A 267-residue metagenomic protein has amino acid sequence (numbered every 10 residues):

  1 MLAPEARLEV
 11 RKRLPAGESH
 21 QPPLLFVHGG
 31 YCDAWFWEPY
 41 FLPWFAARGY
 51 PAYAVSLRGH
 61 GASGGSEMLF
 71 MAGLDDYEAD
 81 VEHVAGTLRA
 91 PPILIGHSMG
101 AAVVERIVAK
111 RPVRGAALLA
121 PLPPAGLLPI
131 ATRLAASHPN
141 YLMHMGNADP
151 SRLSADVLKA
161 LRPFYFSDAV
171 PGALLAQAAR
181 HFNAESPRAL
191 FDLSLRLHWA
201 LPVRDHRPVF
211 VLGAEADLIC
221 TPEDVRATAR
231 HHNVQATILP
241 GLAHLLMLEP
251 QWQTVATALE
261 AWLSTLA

Functional and structural regions predicted by a protein language model:
H28-D33, S98, E215: Active-site glycine-rich loops that stabilize anionic/oxyanionic intermediates across multiple enzyme folds
G30-L42: The serine-hydrolase catalytic nucleophile loop
W44-S66: Conserved alpha/beta-hydrolase
D76-P92: Conserved acidic catalytic loop of the alpha/beta-hydrolase fold
P112-N147, A189-L193: Flexible "cap/lid" loop of the alpha/beta hydrolase fold
D205, V211-G213, D217: Short beta-strand/loop motif that positions the catalytic acidic residue of the alpha/beta-hydrolase fold
L218-A227: Conserved alpha/beta-hydrolase "acid-adjacent" motif
Q235-A267: Catalytic active-site module of serine/aspartate enzymes centered on a nucleophile-bearing elbow/loop
